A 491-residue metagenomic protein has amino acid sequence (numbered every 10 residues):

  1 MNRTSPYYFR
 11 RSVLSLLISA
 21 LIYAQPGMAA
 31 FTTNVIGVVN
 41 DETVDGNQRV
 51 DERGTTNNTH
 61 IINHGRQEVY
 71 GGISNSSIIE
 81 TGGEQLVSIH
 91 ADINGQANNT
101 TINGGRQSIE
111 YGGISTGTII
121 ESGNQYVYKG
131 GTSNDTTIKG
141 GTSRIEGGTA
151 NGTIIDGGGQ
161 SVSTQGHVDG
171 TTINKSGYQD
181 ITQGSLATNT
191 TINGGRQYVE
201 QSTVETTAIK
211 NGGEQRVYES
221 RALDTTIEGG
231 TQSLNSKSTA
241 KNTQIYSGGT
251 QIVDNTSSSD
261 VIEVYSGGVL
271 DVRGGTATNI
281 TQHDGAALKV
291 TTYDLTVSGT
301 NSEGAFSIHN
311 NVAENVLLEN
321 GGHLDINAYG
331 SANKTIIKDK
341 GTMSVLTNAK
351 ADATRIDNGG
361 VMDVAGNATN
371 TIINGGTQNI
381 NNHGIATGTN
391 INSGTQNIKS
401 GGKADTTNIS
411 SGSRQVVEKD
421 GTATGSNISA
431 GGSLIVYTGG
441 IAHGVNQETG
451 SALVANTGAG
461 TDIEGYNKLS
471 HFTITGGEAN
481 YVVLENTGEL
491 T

Functional and structural regions predicted by a protein language model:
M1-T491: Long, low-complexity, polar and repeat-rich extracellular regions of very large Gram-negative surface proteins
